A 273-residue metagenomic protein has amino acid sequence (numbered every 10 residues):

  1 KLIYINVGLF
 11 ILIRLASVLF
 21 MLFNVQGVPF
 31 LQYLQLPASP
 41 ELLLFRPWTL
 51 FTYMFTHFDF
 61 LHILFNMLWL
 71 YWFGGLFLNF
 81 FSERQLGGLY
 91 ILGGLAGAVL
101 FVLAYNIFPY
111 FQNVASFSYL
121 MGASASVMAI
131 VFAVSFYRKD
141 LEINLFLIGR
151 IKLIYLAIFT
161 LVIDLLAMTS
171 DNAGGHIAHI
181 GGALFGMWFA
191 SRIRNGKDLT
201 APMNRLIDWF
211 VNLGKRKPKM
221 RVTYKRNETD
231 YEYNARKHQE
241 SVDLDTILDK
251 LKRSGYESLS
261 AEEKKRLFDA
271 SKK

Functional and structural regions predicted by a protein language model:
K1-Q239, D245-I247: A detector for small-residue-rich transmembrane helices and their helix-helix packing motifs
H238-K273: Terminal membrane-proximal soluble interaction domains of membrane-associated proteins
